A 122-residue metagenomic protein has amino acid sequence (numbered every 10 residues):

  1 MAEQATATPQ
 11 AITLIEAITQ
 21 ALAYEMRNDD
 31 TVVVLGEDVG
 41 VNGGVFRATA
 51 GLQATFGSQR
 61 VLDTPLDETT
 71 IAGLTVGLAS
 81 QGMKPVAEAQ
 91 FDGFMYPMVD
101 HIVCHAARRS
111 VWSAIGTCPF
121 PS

Functional and structural regions predicted by a protein language model:
M1-S122: Thiamine diphosphate
